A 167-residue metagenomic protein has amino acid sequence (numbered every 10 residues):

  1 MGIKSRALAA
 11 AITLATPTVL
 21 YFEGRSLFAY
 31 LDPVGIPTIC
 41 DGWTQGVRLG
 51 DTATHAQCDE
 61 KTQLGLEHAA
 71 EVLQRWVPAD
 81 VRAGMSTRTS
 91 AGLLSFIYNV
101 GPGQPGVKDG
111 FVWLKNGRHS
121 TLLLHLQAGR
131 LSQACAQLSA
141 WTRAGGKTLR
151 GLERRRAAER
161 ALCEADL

Functional and structural regions predicted by a protein language model:
M1-V34, G46-V47, A56-E67, P102-L167: Long, amphipathic alpha-helical surface segments
T16, I36-T38, S90: A residue-level signal for beta-strand positions that form part of recognition/binding surfaces within mature
T38-C40, G92-I97, Q133-Q137: Structural recognition of the beta-strand scaffold that forms the well-ordered cores of secreted hydrolase catalytic
C40, T52, G146-K147: Alpha-helix boundary/interfacial micro-motifs
G42-T44: Solvent-exposed coil/turn segments that connect beta secondary-structure elements in extracytoplasmic/periplasmic
D51-A83: Helix-adjacent hinge/juxtasegments
E71-K108, W113: Active-site nucleophile-His-acid catalytic modules used for acyl/amide transfer and hydrolysis across diverse enzymes
